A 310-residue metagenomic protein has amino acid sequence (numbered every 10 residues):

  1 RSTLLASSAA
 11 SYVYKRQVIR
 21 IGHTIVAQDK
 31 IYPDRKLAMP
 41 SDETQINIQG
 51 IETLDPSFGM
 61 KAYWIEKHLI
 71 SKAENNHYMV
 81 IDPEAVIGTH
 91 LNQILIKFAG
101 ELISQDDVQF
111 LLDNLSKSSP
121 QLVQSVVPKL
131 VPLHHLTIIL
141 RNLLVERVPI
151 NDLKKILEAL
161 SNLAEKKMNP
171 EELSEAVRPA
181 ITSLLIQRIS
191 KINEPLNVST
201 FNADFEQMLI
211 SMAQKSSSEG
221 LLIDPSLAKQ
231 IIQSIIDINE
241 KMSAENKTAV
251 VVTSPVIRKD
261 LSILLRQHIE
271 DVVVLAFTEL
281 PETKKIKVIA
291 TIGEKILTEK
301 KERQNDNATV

Functional and structural regions predicted by a protein language model:
S2-A10, Y14: Single conserved hydrophobic/aromatic residue that forms the stacking wall/gate of nucleotide- or nucleobase-binding
T3, T44, F98, P120 (+7 more regions): Short alpha-helical interface elements
Y12-A244, S254: Long, charged, helix-rich clamp/arm modules that form nucleic acid-engaging surfaces of large nucleic-acid-processing
D204, S211-V310: C-terminal structured domains
